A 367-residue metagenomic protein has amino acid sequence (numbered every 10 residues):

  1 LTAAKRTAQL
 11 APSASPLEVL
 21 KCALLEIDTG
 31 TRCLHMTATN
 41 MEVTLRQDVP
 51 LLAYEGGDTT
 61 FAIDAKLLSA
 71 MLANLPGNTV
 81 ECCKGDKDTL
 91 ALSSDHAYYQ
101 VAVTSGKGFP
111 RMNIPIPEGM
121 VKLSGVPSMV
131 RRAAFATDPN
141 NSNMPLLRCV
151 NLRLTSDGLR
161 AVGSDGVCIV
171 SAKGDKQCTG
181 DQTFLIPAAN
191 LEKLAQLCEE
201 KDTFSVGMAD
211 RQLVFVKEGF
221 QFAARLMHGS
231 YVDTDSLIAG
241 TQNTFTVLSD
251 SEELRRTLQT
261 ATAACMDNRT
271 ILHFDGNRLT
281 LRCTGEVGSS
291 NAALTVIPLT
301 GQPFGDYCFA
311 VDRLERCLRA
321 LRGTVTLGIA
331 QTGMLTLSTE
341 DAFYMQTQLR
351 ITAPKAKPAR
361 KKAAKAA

Functional and structural regions predicted by a protein language model:
L1-A367: Structural preference for solvent-exposed beta-strand-turn elements and adjacent flexible terminal/loop segments within
